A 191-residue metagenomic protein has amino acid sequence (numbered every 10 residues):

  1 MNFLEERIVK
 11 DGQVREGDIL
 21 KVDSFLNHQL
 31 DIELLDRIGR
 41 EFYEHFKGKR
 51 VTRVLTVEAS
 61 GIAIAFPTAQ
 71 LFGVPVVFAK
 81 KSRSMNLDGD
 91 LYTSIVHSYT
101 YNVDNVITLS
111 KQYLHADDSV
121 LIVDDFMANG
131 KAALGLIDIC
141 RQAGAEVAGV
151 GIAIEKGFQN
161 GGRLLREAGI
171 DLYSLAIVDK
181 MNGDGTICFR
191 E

Functional and structural regions predicted by a protein language model:
M1-V51: Active-site-facing substrate-recognition patch
N2-R7, D18, I137-E191: PRPP-dependent phosphoribosyltransferase catalytic core
V51-E58: Short glycine-rich phosphate-binding loop at a beta-alpha junction
T52, D118, A148: Conserved acidic residues
A63-F72: Short Gly/Thr/Asp-enriched flexible loops that form oxyanion-binding sites at enzyme active sites
V74-V120, T186-R190: Short, glycine/charge-rich flexible loops or terminal/linker lids adjacent to PRPP-binding catalytic cores
D124-Q142: Active-site/ligand-binding-proximal alpha/beta "capping" segment
